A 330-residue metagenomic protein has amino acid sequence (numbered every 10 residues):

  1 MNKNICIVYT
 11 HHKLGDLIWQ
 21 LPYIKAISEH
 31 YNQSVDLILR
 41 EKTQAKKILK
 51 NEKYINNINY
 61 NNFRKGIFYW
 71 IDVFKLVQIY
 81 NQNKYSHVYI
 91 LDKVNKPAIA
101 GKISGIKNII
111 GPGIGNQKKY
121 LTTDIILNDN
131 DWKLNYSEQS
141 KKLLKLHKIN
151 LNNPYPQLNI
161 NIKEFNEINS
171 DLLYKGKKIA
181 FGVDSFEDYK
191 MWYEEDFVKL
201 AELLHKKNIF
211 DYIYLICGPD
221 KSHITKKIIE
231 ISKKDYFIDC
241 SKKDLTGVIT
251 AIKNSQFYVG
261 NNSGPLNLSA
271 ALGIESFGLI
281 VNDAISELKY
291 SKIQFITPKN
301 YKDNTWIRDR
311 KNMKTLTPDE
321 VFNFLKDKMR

Functional and structural regions predicted by a protein language model:
M1-R330: Catalytic machinery of carbohydrate-active enzymes, primarily nucleotide-sugar-dependent glycosyltransferases
